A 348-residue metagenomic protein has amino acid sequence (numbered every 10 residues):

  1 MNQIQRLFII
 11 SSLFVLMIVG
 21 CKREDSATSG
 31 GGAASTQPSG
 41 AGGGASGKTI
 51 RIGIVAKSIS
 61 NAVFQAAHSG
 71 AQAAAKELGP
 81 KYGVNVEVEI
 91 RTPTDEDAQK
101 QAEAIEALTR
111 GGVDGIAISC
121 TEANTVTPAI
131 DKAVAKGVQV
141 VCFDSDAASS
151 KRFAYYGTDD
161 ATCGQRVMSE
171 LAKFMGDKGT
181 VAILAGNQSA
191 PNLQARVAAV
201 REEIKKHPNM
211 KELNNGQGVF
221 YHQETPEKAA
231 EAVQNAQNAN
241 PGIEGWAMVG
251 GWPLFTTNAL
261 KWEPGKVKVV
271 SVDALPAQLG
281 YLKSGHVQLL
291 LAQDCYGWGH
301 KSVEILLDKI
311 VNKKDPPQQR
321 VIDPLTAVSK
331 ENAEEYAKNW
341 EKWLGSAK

Functional and structural regions predicted by a protein language model:
M1-I9: Bacterial N-terminal signal peptides that target proteins for export
Q3, V19-G20: Intrinsically disordered, low-complexity regions enriched in serine, threonine, proline and polar/charged residues
I9-M17: Bacterial N-terminal signal peptides
C21-K348: A residue-level marker of the well-folded mature domains of exported/periplasmic proteins
